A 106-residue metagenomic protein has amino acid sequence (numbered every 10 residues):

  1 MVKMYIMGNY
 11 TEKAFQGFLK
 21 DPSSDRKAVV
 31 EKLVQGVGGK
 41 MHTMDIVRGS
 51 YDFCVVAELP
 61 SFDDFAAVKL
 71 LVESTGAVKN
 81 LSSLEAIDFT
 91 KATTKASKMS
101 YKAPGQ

Functional and structural regions predicted by a protein language model:
M1-Q106: A compositional/biophysical signature of low hydrophobicity enriched in polar/charged and small residues
